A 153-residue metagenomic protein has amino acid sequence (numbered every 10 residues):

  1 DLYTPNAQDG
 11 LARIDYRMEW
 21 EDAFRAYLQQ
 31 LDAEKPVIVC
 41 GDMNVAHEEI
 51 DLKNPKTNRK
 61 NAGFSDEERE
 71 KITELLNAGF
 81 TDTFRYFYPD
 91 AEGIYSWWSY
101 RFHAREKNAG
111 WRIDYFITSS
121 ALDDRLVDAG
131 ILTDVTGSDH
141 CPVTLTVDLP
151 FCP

Functional and structural regions predicted by a protein language model:
D1, F116-T118, T144-D148: Short, well-ordered beta-strand micro-motif
D1-Q8, C40: Active-site-proximal beta-strand elements of phosphoester/diester hydrolases
N6-A7, H47-E49, F151: Feature marks short, surface-exposed loop/turn motifs that line or immediately flank catalytic pockets and channel
Q8-Y16, K60-N61: Short histidine-centered catalytic/ligand-binding loop motif
R13-I14, L52-K56, L132: Short, glycine/charged-enriched secondary-structure capping and boundary segments
W20-A109, I113: Metal-dependent phosphoesterases centered on the DNase I-like endonuclease/exonuclease/phosphatase
L122-D123: Cytochrome P450 heme-binding "Cys pocket" and the immediately downstream C-terminal segment
V127-P153: Surface polyanion/phosphate-binding segment centered on an Asp-His-Pro turn
